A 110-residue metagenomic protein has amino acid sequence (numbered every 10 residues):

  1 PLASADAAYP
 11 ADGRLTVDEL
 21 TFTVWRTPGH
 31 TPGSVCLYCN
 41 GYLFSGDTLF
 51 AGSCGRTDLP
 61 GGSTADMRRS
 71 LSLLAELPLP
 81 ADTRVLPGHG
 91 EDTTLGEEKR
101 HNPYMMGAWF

Functional and structural regions predicted by a protein language model:
P1-A11, V17-E19: Nucleotide and nucleotide-moiety/phosphate-recognizing core
P1-A3, T21, R26, T31-F110: Metallo-beta-lactamase
